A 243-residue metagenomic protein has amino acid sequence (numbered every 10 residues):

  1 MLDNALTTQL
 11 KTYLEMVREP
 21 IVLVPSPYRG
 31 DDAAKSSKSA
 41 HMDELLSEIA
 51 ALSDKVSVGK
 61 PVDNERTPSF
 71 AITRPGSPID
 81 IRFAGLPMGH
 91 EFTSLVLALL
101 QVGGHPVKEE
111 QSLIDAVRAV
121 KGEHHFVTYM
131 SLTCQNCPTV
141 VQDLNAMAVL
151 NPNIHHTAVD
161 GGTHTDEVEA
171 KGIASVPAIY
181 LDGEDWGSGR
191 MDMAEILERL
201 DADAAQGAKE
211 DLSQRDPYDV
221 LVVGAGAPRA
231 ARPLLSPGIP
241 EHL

Functional and structural regions predicted by a protein language model:
M1, T8-K11, E15, G30-A33 (+3 more regions): Iron-sulfur (Fe-S) cluster-binding modules
D3-L46, V117-A158: Local sequence-structure signature of Cys/Sec-based thiol-disulfide redox active-site neighborhoods
P20, V62-I81, T165-D182: Structural micro-motif
S37-H90, P106-E109, L113: N-terminal non-catalytic structural scaffold regions of very large proteins
L52-N64, P152-D166: Thiol-based oxidoreductase modules, predominantly thioredoxin-like and allied folds used for disulfide exchange
I72-P106, Y180-K209: Non-catalytic, surface beta->alpha helical segment in thiol-disulfide oxidoreductase systems
H105-V120, A208-S213, D219-V220: Long, charged amphipathic helices and adjacent flexible linkers at domain junctions
R215-L243: N-terminal Rossmann-like FAD-binding beta1-loop-alpha1 element of flavoenzymes
